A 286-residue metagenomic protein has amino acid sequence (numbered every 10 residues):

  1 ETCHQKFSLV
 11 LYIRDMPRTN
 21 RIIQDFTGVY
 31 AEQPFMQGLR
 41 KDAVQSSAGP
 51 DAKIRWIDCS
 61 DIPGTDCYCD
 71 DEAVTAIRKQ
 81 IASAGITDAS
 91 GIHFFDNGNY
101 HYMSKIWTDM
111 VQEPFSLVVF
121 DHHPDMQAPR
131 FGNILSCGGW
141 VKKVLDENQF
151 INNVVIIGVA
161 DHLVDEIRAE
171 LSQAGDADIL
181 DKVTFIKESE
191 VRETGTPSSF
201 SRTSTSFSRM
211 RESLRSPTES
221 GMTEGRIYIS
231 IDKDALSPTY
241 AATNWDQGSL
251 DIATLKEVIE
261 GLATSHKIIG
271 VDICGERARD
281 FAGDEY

Functional and structural regions predicted by a protein language model:
S8-Y12: Short, positively charged and aromatic/hydrophobic N-terminal segments
R14-F95, N99-S116, S136, E147-L214 (+1 more regions): Catalytic cores of soluble, metal-dependent hydrolases
L117-P129, S136, W140: Long, hydrophobic, well-ordered secondary-structure blocks that form the structural core and pocket-lining surfaces
P129-F131, I167-R168: Metal-dependent catalytic neighborhoods of phosphoester/phosphodiester hydrolases
